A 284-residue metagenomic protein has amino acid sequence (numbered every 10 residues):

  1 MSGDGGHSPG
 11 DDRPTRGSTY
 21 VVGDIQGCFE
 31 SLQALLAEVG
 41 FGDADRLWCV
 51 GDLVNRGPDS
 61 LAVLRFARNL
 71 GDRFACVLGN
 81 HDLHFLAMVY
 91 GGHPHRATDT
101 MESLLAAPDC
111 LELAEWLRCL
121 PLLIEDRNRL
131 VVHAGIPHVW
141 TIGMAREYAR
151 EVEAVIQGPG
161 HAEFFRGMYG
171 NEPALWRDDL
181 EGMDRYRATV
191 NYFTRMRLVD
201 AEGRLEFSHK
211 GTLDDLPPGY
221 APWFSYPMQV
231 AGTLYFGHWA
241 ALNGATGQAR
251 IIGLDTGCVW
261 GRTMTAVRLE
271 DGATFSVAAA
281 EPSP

Functional and structural regions predicted by a protein language model:
M1-L70, L83: N-terminal active-site segment of His-dependent metallophosphoesterases
G5-T15, G40, A67-N69, P121-E125 (+2 more regions): A short acidic-Thr-Gly-centered motif at the start of a beta-strand
T19-Q26, R129-G135, G253-L254: Active-site-proximal beta-strand elements of phosphoester/diester hydrolases
V22-G23, L47-G51, C76-G79, L234-G237 (+2 more regions): Active-site neighborhood of phospho(di)ester-bond hydrolases with catalytic His/Asp-centered motifs
D24, D52, A67, G79-N80 (+5 more regions): Divalent metal-coordination and catalytic microenvironments
Q26-E30, N55-P58, H81-A87, H138-V139 (+2 more regions): Active-site environment of divalent metal-dependent phosphoester hydrolases
L61-L64, R68-D184: Active-site neighborhood of divalent metal-dependent phosphoester bond hydrolases
R146-P284: Acidic, His/Gly-rich catalytic cores of divalent-metal-dependent hydrolytic chemistry
